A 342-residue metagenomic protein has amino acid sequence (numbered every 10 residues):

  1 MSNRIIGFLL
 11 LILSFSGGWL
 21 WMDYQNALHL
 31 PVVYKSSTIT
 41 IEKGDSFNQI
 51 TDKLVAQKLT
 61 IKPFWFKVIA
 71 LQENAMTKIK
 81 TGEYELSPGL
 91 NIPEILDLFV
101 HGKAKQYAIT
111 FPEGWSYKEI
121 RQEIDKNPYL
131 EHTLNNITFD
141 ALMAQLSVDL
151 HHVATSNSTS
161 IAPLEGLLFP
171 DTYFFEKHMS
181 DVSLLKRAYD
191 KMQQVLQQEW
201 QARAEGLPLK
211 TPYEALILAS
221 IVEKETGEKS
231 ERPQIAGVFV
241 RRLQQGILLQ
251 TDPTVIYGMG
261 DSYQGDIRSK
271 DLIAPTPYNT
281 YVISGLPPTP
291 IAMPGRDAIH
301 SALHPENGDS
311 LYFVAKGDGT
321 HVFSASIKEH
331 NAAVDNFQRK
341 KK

Functional and structural regions predicted by a protein language model:
M1-N3: N-terminal hydrophobic targeting signals that begin at the initiator methionine
I5-W19: Hydrophobic membrane-insertion alpha-helices, especially the h-region of bacterial N-terminal signal peptides
G7-F8, Y34, N48, L209: Generic hydrophobic-segment detector
L11-I12, T38, A108, F313: N-terminal hydrophobic or amphipathic segments with adjacent small-residue motifs that include Sec signal peptides
L13-S14, I50, I221: Hydrophobic core
W19-V195: Signal peptide-directed extracytoplasmic domains
P128-E131, M143-K342: Bacterial extracytoplasmic/cell-wall-associated proteins, especially those involved in peptidoglycan
